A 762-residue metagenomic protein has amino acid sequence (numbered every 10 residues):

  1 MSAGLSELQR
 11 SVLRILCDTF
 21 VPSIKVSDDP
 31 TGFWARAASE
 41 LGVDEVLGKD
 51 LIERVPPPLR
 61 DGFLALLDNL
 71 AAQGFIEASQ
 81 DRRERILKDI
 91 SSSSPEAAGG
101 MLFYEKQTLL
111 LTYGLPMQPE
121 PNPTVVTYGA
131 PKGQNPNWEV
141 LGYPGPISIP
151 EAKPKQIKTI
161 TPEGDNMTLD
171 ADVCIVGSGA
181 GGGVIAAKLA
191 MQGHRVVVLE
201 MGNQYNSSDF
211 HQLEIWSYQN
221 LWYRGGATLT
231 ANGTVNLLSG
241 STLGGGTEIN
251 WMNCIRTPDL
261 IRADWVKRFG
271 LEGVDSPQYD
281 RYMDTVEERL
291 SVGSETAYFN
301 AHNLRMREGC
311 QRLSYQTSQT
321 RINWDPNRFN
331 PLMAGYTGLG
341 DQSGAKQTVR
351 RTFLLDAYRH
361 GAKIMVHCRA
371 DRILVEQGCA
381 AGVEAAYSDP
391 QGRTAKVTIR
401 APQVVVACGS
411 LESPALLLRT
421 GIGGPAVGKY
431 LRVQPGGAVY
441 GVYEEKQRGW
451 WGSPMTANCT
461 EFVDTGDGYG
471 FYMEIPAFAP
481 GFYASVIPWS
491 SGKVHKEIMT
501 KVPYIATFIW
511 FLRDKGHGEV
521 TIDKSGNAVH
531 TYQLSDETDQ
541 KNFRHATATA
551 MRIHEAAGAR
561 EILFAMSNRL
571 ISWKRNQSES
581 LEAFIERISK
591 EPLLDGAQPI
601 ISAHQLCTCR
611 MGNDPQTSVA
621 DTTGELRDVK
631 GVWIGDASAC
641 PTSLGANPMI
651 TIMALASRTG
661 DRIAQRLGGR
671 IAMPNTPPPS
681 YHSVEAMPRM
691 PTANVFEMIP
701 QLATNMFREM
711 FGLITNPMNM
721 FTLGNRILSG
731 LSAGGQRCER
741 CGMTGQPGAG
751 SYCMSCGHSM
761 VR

Functional and structural regions predicted by a protein language model:
S2-P116: Acidic/polar surface patches and capping/hinge elements
P56-P57, W216-E295, T507, F511 (+1 more regions): Redox-cofactor-proximal catalytic regions of oxidoreductases
L110-T112, P119-Q156, I160-T161, E272-R372 (+2 more regions): Conserved redox-cofactor binding core of oxidoreductases
D165-G179, V197: Beta1/beta-strand and adjacent pyrophosphate-binding region of the FAD-binding site in flavoprotein oxidoreductases
V184, K188-E214, N236, T242 (+7 more regions): Glycine-rich loop(s) and the adjacent beta-strand/alpha-helix scaffold that form part
N250, G424-H554, E561, I571 (+5 more regions): FAD cofactor-binding and catalytic pocket of flavoenzymes
E739-R740, S755: Short, cysteine/histidine-rich loop/knuckle motifs that typically chelate Zn2+
G757-R762: Short Cys/His-rich micro-motifs in 6-15 aa windows
